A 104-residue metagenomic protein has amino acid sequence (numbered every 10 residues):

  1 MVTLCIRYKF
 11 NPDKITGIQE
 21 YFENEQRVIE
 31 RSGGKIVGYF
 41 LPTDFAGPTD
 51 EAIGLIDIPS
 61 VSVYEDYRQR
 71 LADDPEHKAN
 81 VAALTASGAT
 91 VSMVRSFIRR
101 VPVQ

Functional and structural regions predicted by a protein language model:
M1-V2, A46, D74, A86-Q104: Intrinsic disorder/low-complexity detector
V2-K9, F40-A72: Short, well-ordered beta-strand segments in beta-rich or mixed alpha/beta enzyme and ligand-binding folds
F10-E20: Short, surface-exposed ligand-recognition loops at beta-strand->loop->(often short) alpha-helix junctions that present
P12-K14, S60-S62, V101: Residues that cap or initiate secondary-structure elements
E20-G38, D57-R95: An amphipathic, aromatic/His-enriched active-site/gating alpha helix that lines ligand/cofactor pockets
